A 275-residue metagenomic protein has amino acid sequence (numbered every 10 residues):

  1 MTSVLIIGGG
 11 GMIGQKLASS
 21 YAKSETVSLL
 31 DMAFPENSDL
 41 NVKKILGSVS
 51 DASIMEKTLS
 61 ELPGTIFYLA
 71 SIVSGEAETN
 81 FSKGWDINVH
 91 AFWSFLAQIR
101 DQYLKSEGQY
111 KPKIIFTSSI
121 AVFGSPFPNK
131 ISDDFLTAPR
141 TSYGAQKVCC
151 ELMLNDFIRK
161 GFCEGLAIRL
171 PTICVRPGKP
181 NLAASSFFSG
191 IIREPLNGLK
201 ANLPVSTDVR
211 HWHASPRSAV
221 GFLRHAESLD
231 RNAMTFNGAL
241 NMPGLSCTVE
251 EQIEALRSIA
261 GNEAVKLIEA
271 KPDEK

Functional and structural regions predicted by a protein language model:
V4-K23: N-terminal Rossmann NAD(P)H-binding glycine-rich loop of SDR-like oxidoreductase domains
L40-D51: Rossmann-fold cofactor-recognition segment
V49-I87: NAD(P)H-binding glycine-rich loop region in Rossmannoid oxidoreductase-like domains and their noncatalytic homologs
S50, T79, K83-S94, T137 (+2 more regions): Glycine-rich NAD(P)-binding loop of the Rossmann-fold in SDR/ketoreductase-type enzymes
W93-R140: Conserved Rossmann-fold NAD(P)-dependent oxidoreductase catalytic core, especially the SDR/UDP-sugar
S125, R140-L166: Active-site Tyr-X1-5-Lys
N155-R210, P216, V220-G221: NAD(P)-dependent short-chain dehydrogenase/reductase
P204-S206, W212-K275: C-terminal substrate-binding subdomain of Rossmann-fold SDR/epimerase-dehydratase oxidoreductases
